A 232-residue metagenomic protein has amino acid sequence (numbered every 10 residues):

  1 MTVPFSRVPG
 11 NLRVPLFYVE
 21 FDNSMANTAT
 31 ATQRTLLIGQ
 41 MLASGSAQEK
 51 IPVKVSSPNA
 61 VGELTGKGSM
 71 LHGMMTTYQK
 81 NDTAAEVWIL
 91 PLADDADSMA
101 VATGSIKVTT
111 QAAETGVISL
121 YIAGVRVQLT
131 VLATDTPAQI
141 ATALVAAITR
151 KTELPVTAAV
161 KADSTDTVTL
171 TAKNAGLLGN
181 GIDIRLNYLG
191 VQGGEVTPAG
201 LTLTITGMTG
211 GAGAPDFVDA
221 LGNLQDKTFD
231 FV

Functional and structural regions predicted by a protein language model:
M1-E114, T149, P155-S164: Extended assembly-interface regions of large multimeric machines
F5, R34, P52, V61 (+4 more regions): Short, flexible coil/turn micro-motifs enriched in small/turn-prone residues
L12-V14, Q48-I51, V127-V131, V191-V196: A broad, low-specificity signal for short, low-complexity segments enriched in glycine/proline and polar/charged
L36, V53, Q79-T83, A123-G124 (+3 more regions): A glycine- and small-residue-enriched flexible loop/hinge signal that marks low-structured segments
Q48, V127, V131, P137 (+2 more regions): A general structural-boundary detector
S57-T65, T110-R185: Extended, beta-strand-rich, solvent-exposed assembly scaffolds of outer structural proteins
V61, M74-M75, I118, A220-L224: Generic structural signal of hydrophobic/aromatic residues within well-ordered alpha-helices of folded domains
T83-D94, V145, A172-V232: Extracellular Cys-Trp
